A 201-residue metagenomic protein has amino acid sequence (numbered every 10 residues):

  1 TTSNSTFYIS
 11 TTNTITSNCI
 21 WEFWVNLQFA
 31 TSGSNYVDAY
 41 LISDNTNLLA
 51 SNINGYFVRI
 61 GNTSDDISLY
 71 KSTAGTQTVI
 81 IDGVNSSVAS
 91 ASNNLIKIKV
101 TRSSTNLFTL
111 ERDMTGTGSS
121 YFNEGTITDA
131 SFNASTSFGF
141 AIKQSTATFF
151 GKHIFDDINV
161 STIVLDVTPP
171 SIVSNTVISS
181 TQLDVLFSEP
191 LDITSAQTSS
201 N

Functional and structural regions predicted by a protein language model:
T2-S68: Secretory/extracellular carbohydrate-interaction modules and structurally similar beta-sandwich "look-alikes"
W21-F23, N93-S103, F108-R112: Short tryptophan-centered beta-strand motifs in secreted/extracellular beta-sheet-rich domains of glycan-recognition
T73-K97: Short, aromatic/His-centered strand-loop micro-motif at the edge of beta-sheets
V84-S87, D113-T136: Short, solvent-exposed beta-strand-to-loop segments that form ligand-recognition rims of beta-rich domains
T126-D166: Ligand-recognition surfaces built from glycine- and aromatic
T168-P170: Proline-centered linker/hinge motifs at extracellular inter-domain junctions
S174-T181: Short, solvent-exposed loop/linker segments at the N-terminal edge of repeated beta-sheet extracellular domains
Q182-N201: Short, surface-exposed alpha-helix to beta-strand junction/turn motifs within ectodomains of secreted and cell-envelope
